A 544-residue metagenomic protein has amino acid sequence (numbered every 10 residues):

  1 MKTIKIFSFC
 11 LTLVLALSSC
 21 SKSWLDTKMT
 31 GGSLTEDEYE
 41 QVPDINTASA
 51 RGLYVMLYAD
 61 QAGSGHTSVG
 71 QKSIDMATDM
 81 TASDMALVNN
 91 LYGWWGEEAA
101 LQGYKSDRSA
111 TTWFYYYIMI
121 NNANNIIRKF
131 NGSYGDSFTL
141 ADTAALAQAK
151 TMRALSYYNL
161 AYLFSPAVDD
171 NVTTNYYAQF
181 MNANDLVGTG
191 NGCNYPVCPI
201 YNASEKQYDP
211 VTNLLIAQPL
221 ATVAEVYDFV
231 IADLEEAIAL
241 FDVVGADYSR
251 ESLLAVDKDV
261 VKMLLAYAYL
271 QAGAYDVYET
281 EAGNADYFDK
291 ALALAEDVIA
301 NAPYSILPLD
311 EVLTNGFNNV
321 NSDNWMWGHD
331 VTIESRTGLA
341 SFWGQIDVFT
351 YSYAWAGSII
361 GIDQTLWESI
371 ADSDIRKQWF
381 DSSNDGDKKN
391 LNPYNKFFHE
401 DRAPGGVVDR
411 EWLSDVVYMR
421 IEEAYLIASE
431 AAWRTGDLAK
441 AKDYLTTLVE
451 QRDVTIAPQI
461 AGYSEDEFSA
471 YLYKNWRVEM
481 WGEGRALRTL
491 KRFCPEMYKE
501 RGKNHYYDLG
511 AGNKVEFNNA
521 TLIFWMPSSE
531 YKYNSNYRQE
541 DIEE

Functional and structural regions predicted by a protein language model:
M1-T30: Bacterial Sec-dependent N-terminal signal peptides
C20-M76, T314, I456-A457, G462 (+3 more regions): Membrane-proximal, proline-rich intrinsically disordered regions
G31-D37, G65-D79, F164-N194, V243-W343 (+1 more regions): Short, surface-exposed recognition loops and adjoining beta-strand edges that mediate ligand/DNA contacts, enriched
N89-P166, I216-E225, E235-Y248, D409-V416 (+2 more regions): Conserved, well-structured interaction surfaces
C198, N284-V416, I421, C494 (+2 more regions): Hydrophobic-face positions in mid-chain alpha helices that act as interaction patches
